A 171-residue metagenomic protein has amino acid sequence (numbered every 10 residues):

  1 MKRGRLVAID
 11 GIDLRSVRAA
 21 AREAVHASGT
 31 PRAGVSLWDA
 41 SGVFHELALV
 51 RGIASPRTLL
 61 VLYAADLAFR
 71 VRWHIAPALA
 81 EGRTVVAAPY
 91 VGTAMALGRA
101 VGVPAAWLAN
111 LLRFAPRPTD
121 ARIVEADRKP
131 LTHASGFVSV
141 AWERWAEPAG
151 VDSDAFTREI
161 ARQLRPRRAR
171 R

Functional and structural regions predicted by a protein language model:
M1-K2, R15-A27, R128-R171: NTP-dependent small-molecule kinase module
K2-R3, A80-G82, R117-T119, V140: Short loop/turn elements that form and flank the Walker-type P-loop nucleotide-binding site in RecA-like NTPase cores
L6: Walker A (P-loop) ATP-phosphate-binding motif of ABC ATPase nucleotide-binding domains
I9: Hydrophobic anchor at the beta1->P-loop junction of P-loop NTPases
S28, R70, H74-A78, A115 (+2 more regions): Hydrophobic helix-cap positions at the C-terminus of alpha-helices in RecA-like/P-loop ATPase nucleotide-binding cores
R32-W107: ATP-dependent small-molecule kinase phosphotransfer cores that center on conserved nucleotide phosphate-binding segments
I75-A76, A109-L112, A134: Short amphipathic alpha-helical segments and helix-helix/interface helices
A87-Y90, L108-P130: Conserved phosphate-donor/acceptor-positioning beta-strand/loop module used by diverse small-molecule
